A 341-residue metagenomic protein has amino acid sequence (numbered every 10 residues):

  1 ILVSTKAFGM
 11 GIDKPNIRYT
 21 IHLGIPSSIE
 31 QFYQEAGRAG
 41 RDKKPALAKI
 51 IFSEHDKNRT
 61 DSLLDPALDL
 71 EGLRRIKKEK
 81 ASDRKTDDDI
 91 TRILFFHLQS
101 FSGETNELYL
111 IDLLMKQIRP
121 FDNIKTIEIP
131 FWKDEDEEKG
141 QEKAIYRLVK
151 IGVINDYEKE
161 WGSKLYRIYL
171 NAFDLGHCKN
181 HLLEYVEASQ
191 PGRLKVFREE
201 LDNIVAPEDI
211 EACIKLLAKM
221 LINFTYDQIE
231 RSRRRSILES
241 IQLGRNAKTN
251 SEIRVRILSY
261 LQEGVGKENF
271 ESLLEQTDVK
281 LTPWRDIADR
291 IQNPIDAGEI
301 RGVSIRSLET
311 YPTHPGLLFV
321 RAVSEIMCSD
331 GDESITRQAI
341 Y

Functional and structural regions predicted by a protein language model:
I1-F8, I12-Y341: C-terminal helicase lobe
